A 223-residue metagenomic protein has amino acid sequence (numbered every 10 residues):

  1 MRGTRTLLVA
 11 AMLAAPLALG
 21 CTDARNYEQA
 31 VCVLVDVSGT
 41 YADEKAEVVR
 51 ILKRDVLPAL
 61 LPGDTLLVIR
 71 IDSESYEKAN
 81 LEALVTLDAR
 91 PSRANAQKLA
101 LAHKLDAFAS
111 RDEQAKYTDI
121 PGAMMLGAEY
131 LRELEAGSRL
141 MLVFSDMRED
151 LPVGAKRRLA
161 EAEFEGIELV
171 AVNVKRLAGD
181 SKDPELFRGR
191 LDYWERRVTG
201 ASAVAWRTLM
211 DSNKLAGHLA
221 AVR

Functional and structural regions predicted by a protein language model:
M1-L19: Sec-dependent bacterial lipoprotein signal peptides
C21-A24: Bacterial signal peptide processing site
Y27-A89, L140-L142, S212-L215: Von Willebrand factor
Q29, Q114-F164: Exposed acidic/Ser/Thr-rich ligand/metal-binding surfaces
Y41-E44, Y76-A79, E149-K156, A178-K182 (+1 more regions): Extracytoplasmic/secreted cell-surface and envelope-processing proteins
T86-S138, K175-L177: Von Willebrand factor
R148-D192: VWA/integrin I-like adhesion module and closely mimicked acidic/polar interface patches used
F187-R223: C-terminal helix of von Willebrand factor
